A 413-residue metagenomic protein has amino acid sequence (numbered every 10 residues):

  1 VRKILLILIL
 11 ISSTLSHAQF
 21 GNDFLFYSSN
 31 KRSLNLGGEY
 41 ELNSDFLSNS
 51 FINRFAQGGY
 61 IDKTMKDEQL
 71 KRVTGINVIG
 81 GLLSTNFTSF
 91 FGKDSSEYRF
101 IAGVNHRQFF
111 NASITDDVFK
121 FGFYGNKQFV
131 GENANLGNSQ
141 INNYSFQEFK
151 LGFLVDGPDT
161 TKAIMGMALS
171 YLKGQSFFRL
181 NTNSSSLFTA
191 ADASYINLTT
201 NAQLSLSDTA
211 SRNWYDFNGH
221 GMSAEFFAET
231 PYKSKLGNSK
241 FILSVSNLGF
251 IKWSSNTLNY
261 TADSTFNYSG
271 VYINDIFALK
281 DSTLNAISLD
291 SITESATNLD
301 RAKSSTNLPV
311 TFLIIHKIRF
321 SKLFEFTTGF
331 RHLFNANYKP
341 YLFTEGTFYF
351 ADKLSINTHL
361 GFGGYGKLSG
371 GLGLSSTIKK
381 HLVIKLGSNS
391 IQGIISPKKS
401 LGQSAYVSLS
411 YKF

Functional and structural regions predicted by a protein language model:
N22-W214, N259-F277, S282-A286, L386-S388: A subset of solvent-exposed loop/turn segments in beta-rich extracellular surface proteins, enriched in glycine
N30-G38, Y98-A102, A163-L169, A224 (+5 more regions): Transmembrane beta-strands of outer-membrane beta-barrel proteins
Y40-S44, V104-F110, L169-F177, S223 (+6 more regions): Transmembrane beta-strands of outer-membrane beta-barrel pores
L70-I79, S139-S145, W214-M222, S304-P309 (+3 more regions): Short sequence motifs at beta-strands and strand-loop junctions characteristic of Gram-negative outer-membrane
L70-K71, L323-F334, T344-Y365, G370-L372 (+1 more regions): Transmembrane beta-strand segments that form the barrel wall of outer-membrane beta-barrel proteins
K93-S96, D156-T160, K233-L236, S321-L323 (+3 more regions): Outer-membrane beta-barrel channels and translocator barrels
E225-E229, L279-L354: Detector for outer-membrane/organellar transmembrane beta-barrel domains, recognizing the amphipathic beta-strand
L401-F413: Outer-membrane beta-barrel "beta-signal"
